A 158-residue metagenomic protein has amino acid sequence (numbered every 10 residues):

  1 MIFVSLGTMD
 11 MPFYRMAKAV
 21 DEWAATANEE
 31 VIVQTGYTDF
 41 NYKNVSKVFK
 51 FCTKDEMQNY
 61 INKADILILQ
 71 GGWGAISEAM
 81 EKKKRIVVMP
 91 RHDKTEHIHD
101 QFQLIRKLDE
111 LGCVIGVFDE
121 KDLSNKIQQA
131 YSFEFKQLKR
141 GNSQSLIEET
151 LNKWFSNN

Functional and structural regions predicted by a protein language model:
M1-N158: Nucleotide-activated sugar donor-binding and catalytic core shared by glycosyltransferases and related lipid-linked
